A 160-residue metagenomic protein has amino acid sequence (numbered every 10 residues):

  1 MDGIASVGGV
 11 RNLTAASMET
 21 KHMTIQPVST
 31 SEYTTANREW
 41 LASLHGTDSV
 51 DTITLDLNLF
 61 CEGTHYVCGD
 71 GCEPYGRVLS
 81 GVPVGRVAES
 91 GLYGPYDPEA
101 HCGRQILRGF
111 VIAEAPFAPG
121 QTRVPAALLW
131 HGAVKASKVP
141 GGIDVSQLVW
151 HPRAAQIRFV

Functional and structural regions predicted by a protein language model:
D2-V160: Surface-exposed, low-hydrophobicity beta-strand/loop segments enriched in small/polar/acidic residues
